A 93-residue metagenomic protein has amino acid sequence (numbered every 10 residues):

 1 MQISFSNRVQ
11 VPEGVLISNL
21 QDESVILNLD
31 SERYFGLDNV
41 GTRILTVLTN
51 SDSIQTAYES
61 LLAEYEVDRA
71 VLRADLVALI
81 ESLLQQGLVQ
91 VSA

Functional and structural regions predicted by a protein language model:
M1-T42, T46, S92-A93: Acidic, low-complexity/disordered tracts enriched in E/D and polar residues
R33-A93: Long, charge-rich, low-complexity alpha-helical segments
